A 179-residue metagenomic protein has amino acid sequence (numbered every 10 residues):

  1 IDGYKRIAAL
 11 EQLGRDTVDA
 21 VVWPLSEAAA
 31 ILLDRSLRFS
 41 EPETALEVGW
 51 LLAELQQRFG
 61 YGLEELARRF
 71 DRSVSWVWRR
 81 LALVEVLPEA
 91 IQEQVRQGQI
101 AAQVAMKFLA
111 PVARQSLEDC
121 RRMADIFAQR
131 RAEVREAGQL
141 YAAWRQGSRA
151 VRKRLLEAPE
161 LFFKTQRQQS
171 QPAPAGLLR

Functional and structural regions predicted by a protein language model:
G3: Short, conserved phosphate/pyrophosphate- and ester-handling motifs at nucleotide-, phospho-/glycolipid
A8-L87, Q92: Amphipathic, charge-rich alpha-helical segments that serve as recognition/docking helices
G49, A53-Y61, R79-R179: Amphipathic alpha-helical extensions and coiled-coil-like segments
